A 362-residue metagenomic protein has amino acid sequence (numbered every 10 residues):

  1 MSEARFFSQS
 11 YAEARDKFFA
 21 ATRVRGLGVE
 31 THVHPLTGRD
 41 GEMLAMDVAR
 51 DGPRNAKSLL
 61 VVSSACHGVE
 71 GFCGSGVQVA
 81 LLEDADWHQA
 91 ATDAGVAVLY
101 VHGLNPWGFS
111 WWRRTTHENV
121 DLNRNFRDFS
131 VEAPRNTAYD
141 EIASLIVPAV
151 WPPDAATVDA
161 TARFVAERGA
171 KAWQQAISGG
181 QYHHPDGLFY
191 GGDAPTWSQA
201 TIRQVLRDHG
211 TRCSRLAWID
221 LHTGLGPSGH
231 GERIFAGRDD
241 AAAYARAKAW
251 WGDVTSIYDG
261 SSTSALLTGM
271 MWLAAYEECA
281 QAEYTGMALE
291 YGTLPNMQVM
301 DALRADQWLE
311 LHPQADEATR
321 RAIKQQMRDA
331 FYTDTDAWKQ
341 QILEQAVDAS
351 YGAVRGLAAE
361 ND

Functional and structural regions predicted by a protein language model:
M1-D362: Structured catalytic-domain cores with a bias toward divalent-metal coordination
